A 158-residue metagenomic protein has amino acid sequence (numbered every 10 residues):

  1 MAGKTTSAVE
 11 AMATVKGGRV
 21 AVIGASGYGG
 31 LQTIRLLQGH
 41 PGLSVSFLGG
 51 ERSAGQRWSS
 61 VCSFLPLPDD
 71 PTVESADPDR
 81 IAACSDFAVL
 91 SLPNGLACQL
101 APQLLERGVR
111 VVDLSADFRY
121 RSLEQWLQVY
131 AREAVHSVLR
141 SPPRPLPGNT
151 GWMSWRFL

Functional and structural regions predicted by a protein language model:
A2-L158: N-terminal Rossmann-like NAD(P) cofactor-binding subdomain of oxidoreductases, focused on the glycine-rich
